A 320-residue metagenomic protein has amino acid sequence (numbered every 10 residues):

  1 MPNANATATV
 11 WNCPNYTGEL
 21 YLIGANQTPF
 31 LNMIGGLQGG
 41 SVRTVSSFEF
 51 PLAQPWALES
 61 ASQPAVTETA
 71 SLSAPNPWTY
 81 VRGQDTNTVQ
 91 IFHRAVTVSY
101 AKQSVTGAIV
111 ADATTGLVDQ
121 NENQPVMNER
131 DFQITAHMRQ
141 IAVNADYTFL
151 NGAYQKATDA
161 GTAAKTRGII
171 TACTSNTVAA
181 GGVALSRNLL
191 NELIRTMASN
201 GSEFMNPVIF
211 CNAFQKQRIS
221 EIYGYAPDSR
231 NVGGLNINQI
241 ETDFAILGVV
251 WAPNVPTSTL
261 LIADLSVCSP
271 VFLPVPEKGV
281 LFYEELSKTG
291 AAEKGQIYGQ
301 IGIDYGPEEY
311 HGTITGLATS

Functional and structural regions predicted by a protein language model:
M1-G248, P253-L260, L265-S320: Flexible, glycine/threonine- and acidic-rich loop/arm segments that mediate assembly and lattice contacts in viral
